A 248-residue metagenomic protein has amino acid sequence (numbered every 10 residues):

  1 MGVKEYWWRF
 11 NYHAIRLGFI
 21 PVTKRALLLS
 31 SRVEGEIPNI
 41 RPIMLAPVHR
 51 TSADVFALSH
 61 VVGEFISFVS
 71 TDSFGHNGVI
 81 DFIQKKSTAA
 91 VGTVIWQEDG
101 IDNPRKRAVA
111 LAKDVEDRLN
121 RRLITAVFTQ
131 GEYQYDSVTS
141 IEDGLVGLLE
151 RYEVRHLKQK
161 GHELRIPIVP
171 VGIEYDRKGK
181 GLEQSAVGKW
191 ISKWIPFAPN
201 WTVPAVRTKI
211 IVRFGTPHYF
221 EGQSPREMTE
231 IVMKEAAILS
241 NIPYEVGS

Functional and structural regions predicted by a protein language model:
M1-L28, P243: N-terminal membrane-anchoring alpha-helices
G18-H49: Helix-to-loop junction immediately C-terminal to a conserved catalytic motif
R41-P104, K158-K160: Catalytic core of membrane glycerolipid acyltransferases/transacylases, capturing the structured, soluble-facing
P42-M44, R122-F128, P167: Residue-level preference for the first positions of well-ordered beta-strands
V48, F128-E132, I173: Short, well-ordered beta-to-alpha junction loops that form the rim of enzyme active sites and present histidine/acidic
P104-A110: Glycine-rich anion/phosphate-binding loops
E116-L148: Catalytic-site beta-strand/loop segments enriched in glycine and acidic/polar residues
Y135-S224: A cross-family acyltransferase "interaction/gating" segment
